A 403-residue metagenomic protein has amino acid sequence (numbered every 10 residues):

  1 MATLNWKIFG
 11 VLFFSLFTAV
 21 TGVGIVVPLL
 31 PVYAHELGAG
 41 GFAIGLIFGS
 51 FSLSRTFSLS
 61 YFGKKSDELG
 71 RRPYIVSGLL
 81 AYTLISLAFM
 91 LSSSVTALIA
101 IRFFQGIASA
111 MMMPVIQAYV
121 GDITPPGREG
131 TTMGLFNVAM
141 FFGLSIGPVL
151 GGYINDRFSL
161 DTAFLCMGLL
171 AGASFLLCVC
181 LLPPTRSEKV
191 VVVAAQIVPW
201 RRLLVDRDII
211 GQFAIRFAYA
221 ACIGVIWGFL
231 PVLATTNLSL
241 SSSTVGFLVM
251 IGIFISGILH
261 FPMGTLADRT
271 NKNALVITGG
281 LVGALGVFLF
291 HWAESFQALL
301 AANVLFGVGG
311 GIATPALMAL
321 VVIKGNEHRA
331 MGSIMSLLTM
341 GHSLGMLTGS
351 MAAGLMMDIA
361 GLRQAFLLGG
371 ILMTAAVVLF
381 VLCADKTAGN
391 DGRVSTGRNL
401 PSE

Functional and structural regions predicted by a protein language model:
M1-N5, P183-F213, L400-E403: Juxtamembrane intracellular "pre-TM" segments in multi-pass secondary transporters
L29-G41, G228-S243: Short amphipathic helix-loop junctions that connect adjacent transmembrane helices in Major Facilitator Superfamily/SLC
G38, G70, L91-A97, S239 (+2 more regions): Helix-breaking motifs and short loop linkers at transmembrane-helix boundaries and internal kinks in secondary membrane
P73-L87, G168, A274-F288: Structural signature of the two symmetry-related core transmembrane helices
T96-F104, Q297-L305: Paired small-residue
I101-M140: Cytoplasmic helix-loop-helix junction between adjacent transmembrane helices in 12-TM secondary transporters
M111-T124, I312-N326: Intracellular juxtamembrane helix-capping segments at the cytosolic ends of symmetry-related transmembrane helices
F136-V179: Helix-loop-helix hairpin linking two adjacent transmembrane segments in secondary transporters
